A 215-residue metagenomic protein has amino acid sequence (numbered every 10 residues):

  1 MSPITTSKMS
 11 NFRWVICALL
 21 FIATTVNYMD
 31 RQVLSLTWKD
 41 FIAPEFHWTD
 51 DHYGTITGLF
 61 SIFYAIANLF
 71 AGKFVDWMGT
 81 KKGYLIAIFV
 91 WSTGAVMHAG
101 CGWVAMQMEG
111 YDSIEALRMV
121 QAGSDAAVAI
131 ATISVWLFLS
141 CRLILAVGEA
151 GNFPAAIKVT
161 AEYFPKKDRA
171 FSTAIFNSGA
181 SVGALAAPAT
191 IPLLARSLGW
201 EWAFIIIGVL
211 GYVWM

Functional and structural regions predicted by a protein language model:
V15-D50: Extracytoplasmic
Q32, S61-L69, A184-L185: Residue-level signature of mid-helix packing/kink "hotspots" within the transmembrane helices of 12-pass Major
T37-A65, D112, A116-G123, I130: Extracellular/periplasmic helix-loop-helix junction of adjacent transmembrane segments in MFS-like secondary
A67-G79: Helix-to-loop junctions at the C-terminal end of transmembrane segments in multipass secondary transporters
F89-A131: C-terminal ends and interior cores of transmembrane alpha-helices in multi-pass membrane transporters/permeases
C141-S181: Cytoplasmic helix-loop-helix junction between adjacent transmembrane helices in 12-TM secondary transporters
F176-M215: Helix-loop-helix hairpin linking two adjacent transmembrane segments in secondary transporters
